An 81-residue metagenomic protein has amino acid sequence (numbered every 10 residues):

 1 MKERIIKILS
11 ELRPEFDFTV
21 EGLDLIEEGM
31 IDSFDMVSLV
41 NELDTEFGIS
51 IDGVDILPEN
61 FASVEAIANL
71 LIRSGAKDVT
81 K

Functional and structural regions predicted by a protein language model:
M1, E21, N60-S63: Short, conserved alpha-helical segments within structured domains
M1-F18, N69-K81: Thiotemplate assembly-line natural product biosynthesis machinery
S10-M30, G48-L57, K81: Phosphopantetheine carrier-protein modules
D35: Two-component histidine kinase catalytic core, primarily the HATPase_c
V54-I56, F61-D78: C-terminal structural segments of small proteins and small subunits
